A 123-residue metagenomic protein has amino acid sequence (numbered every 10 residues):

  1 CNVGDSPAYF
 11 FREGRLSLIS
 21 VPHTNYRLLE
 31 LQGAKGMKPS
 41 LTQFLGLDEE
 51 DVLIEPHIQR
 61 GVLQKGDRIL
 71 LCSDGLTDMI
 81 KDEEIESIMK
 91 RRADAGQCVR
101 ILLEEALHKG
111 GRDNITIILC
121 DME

Functional and structural regions predicted by a protein language model:
C1-N2, P7-F11, I115-D121: Short beta-strand scaffold segments in enzyme catalytic cores
C1-N2, S17-L18, I69-C72: Short hydrophobic-aromatic micro-motifs
D5, L41, D74, N114: A residue-level signal for conserved active-site and pocket-lining positions in enzyme catalytic cores
S6-A8, R15-S17, N25-Y26, T77: Short, surface-exposed beta-strand-loop junctions and turns on beta-sheet-rich folds
F10-E13, L28-L31, K81-D82: A short, polar/proline- and glycine-enriched secondary-structure boundary/capping micro-motif
L18-R68: Conserved, helical-rich catalytic subdomain that frames metal- and/or nucleotide-binding sites in enzyme alpha/beta
K35, G111-R112: Short flexible coil/turn linkers enriched for glycine and charged/polar residues that connect secondary-structure
L63, D67-E105, K109: Active-site-proximal, acidic helix/loop segment immediately C-terminal to a metal-coordinating Asp/Glu
